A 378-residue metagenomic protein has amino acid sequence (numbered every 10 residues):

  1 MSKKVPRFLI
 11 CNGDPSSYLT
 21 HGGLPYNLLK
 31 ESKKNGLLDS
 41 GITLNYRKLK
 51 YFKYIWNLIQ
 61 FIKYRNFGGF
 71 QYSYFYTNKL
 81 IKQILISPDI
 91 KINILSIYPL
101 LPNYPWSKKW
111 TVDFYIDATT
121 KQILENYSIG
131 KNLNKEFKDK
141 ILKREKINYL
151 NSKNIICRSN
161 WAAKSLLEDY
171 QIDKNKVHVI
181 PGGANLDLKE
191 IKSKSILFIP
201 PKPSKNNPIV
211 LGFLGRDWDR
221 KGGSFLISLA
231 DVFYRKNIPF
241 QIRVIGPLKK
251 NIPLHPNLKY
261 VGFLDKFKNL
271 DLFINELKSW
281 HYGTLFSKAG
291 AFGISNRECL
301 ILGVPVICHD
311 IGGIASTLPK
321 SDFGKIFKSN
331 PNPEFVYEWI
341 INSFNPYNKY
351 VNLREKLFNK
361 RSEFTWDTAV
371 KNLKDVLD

Functional and structural regions predicted by a protein language model:
Q71-F75, K194-F198, P331, N348-L377: A charged, aromatic-enriched C-terminal amphipathic alpha-helix characteristic of glycosyltransferases across folds
N134-I155: Membrane-proximal helix-turn-helix segments that form the acceptor-binding/catalytic region of lipid-linked
W161, G183: Carbohydrate-associated surface elements
I196-K221, L226-D231, I242: Conserved donor-binding/catalytic core segment of Leloir-type glycosyltransferases
G246-N275, H281-Y282: Nucleotide-activated donor-binding/catalytic signature segment of Leloir-type glycosyltransferases, i.e., the conserved
K288: Aromatic "clamp/platform" in nucleotide-sugar-dependent glycosyltransferases that forms part of the donor/acceptor
P305-C308: Short hydrophobic beta-strand element within catalytic cores of glycosyltransferases and related nucleotide-activated
A315-I341: Change "using UDP/GDP/dTDP sugars" to "using nucleotide sugars
